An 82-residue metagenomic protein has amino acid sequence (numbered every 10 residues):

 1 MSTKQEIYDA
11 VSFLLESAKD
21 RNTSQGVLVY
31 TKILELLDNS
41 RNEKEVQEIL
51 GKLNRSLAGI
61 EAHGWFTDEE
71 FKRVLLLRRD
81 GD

Functional and structural regions predicted by a protein language model:
M1-L28, V74-G81: Short terminal alpha-helical segments
Y8-V11, Y30, L37, L57: Generic L/I/V-rich hydrophobic alpha-helical segments across diverse proteins
E16-K19, E35-N39: Alpha-solenoid HEAT/Armadillo repeat architecture
S24-I33, Q47, G51: Short, charged, amphipathic alpha-helical segments
S40-K72: Short, charged early-sequence alpha-helical segments and their helix-coil boundaries
